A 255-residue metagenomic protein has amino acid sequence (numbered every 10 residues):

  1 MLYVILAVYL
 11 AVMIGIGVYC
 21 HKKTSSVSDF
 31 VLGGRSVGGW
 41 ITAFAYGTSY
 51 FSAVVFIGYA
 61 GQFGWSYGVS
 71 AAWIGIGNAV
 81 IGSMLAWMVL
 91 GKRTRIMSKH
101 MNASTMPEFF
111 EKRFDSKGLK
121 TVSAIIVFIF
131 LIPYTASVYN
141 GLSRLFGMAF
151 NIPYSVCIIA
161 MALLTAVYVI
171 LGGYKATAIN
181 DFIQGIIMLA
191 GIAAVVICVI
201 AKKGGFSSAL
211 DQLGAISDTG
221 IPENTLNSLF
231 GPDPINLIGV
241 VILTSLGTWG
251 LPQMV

Functional and structural regions predicted by a protein language model:
M1-G58, V169-G172, G185, A194: Membrane-interface "cap" regions at the ends of multi-pass membrane proteins
I5, T48-S49, N78-G82, I126 (+3 more regions): Transmembrane alpha-helical core residues of multi-pass small-molecule transporters, especially secondary transporters
A11-V12, F56, G82-L90, N102 (+4 more regions): Membrane-embedded alpha-helical core segments of multi-pass
I16, C20-K23, L131, T135-Y139 (+4 more regions): Hydrophobic alpha-helical segments and their helix-loop junctions in multi-pass secondary transporters
V31-S36, E111-K117, T225-D233: Helix-boundary and loop/linker segments of multi-pass membrane transporters
L32-N102, G231-G250, M254: Membrane-interface helix-loop-helix modules in multi-pass membrane proteins
I74-V169, L226, G239-G247: Helix-loop-helix module between adjacent transmembrane segments
